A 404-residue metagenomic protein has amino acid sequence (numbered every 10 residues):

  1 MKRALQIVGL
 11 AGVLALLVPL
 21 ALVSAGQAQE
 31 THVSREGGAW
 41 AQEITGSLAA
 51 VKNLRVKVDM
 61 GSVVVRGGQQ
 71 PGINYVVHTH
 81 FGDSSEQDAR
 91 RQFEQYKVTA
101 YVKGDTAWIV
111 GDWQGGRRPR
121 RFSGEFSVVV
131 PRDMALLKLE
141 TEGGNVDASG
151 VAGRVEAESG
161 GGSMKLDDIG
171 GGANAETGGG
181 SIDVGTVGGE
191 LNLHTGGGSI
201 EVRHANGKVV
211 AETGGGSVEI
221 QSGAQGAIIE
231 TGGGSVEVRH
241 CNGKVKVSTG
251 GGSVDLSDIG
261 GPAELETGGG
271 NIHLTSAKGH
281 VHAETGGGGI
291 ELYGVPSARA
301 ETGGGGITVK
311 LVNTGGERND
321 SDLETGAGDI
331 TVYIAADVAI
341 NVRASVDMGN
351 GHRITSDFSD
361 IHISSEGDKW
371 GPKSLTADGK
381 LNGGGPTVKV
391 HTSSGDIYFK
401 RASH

Functional and structural regions predicted by a protein language model:
M1-H404: Intrinsically disordered, low-complexity terminal regions
